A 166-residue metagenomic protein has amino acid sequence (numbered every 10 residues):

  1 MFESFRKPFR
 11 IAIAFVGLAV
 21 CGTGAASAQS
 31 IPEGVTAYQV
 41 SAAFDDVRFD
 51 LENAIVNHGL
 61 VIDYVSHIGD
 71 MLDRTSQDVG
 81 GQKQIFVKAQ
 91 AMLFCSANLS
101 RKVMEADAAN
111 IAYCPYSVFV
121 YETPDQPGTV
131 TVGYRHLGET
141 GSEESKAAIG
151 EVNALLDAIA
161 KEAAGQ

Functional and structural regions predicted by a protein language model:
F2-I13: Bacterial N-terminal signal peptides that target proteins for export
I11-G22: Bacterial N-terminal signal peptides
A28-G59, S66: Terminal, regulation- and interaction-focused segments at domain boundaries
V40-R48, V65, Q82-I85, G141-S145 (+2 more regions): Solvent-exposed, acidic/flexible segments
L51, H58-I62, S76, A160-A164: Sec/Tat-exported extracytoplasmic proteins
H67-Y113: Compact, glycine-rich, soluble single-domain proteins
Y121-G128: A short, structured loop/turn motif at beta-sheet edges
V132-Q166: C-terminal partner/receptor-binding element of secreted or periplasmic proteins
